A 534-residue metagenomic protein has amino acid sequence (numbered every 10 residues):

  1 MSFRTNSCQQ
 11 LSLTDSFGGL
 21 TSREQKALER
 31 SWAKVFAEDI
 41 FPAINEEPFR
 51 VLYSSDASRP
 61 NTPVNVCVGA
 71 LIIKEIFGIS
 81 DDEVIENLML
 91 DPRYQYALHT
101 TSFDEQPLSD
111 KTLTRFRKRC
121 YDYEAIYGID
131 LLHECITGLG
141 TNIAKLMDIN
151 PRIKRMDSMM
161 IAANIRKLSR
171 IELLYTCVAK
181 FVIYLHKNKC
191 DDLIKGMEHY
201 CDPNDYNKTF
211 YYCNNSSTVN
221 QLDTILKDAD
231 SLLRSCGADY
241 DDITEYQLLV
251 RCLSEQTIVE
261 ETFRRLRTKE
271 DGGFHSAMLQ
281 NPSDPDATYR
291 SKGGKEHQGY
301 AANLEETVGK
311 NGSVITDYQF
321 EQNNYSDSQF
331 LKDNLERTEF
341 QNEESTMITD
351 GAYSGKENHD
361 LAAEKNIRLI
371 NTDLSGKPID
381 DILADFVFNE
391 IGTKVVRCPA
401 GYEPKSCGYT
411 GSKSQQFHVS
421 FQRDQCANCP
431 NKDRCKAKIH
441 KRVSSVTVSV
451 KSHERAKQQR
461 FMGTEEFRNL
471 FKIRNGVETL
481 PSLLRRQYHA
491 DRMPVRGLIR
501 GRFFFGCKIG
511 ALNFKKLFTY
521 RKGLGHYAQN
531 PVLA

Functional and structural regions predicted by a protein language model:
M1-D56: Basic, low-complexity segments
F3, V64-N65: Double-stranded DNA-binding cores of transcription factors and transposases
D39-I44, R59-V64, N87-M89: Helix-boundary capping/turn motifs
E46, R50, S54, I76-I79 (+2 more regions): Short helix-loop boundary/capping segments at the starts of domains
L52-P60, V495-G497: A short glycine/serine-rich beta->alpha loop
V68-G78: Alpha-helical support elements that line or immediately flank enzyme active sites and cofactor-binding pockets
S80-E83, L88, S102, Q106 (+1 more regions): Anion-binding and metal-coordination hotspots
P92-S109: Short, basic interhelical loop/turn and adjoining N-cap of the next helix at nucleic-acid- or acidic-partner-contacting
